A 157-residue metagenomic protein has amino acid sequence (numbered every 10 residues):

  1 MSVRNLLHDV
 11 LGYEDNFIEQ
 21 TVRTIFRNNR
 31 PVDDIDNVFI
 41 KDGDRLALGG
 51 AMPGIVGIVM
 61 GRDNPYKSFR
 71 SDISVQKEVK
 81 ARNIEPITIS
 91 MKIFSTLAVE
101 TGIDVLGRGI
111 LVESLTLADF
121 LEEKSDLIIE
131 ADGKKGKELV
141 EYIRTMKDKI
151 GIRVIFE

Functional and structural regions predicted by a protein language model:
M1-E14, L117-S125: Short amphipathic, charge-patterned alpha-helical segments
D9-E14, L46-M60: Short, charged beta-turn/beta-strand-edge "cap" motif at the junction between a beta-strand and an adjacent loop
E14-D15, E19-Q20: A short beta-loop-beta micro-motif enriched in histidine and acidic residues
F17, V38, A81-N83: Short, conserved, surface-exposed binding loops centered on an aromatic residue
Q20-V38, K137-R144: Short acidic beta-strand-loop surface patches of small beta-rich interaction domains
N28-N29, A51, I93-T96: Fold-independent oxyanion-binding glycine-rich loops and adjacent beta-strand/coil segments at enzyme active sites
K41-R45: Loop/turn positions that initiate beta-strands
I55-E157: Helix-rich terminal scaffold detector
